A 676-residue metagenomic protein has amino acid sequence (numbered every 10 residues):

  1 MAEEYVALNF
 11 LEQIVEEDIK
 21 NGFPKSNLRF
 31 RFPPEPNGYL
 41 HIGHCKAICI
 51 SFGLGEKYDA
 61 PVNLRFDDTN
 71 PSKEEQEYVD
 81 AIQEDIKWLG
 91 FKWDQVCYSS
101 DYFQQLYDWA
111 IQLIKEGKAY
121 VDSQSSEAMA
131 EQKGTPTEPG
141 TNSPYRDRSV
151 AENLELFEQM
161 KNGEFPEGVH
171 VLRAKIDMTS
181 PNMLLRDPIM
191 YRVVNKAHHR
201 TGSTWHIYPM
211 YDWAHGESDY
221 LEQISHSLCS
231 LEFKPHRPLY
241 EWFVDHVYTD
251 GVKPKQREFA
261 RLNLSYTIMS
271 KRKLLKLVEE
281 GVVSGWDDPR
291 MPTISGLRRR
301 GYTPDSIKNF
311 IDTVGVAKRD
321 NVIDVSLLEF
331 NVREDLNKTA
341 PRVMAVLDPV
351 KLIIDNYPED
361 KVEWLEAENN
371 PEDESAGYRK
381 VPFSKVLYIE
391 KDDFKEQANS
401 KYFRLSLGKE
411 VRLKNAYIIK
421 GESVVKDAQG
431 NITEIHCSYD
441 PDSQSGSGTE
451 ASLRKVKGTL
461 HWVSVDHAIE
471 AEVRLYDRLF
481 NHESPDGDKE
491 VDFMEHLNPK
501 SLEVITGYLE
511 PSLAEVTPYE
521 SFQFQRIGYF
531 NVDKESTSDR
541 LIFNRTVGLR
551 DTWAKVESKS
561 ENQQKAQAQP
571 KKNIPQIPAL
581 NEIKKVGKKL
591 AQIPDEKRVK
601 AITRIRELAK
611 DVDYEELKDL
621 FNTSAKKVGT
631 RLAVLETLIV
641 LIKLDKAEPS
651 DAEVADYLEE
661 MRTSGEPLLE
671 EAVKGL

Functional and structural regions predicted by a protein language model:
V6-E16, K20-D80, H199-S230: N-terminal catalytic cores of NTP/NDP-binding nucleotidyl/phosphoryl-transfer enzymes
P33-P36, R65-K73, Q95-Q104, E127 (+5 more regions): Conserved short loop/turn motifs at secondary-structure junctions
L64, D68-N70, Q76, Y98 (+4 more regions): Active-site cores that bind ATP or allylic diphosphates and position pyrophosphate for catalysis
Y78-Q104, W109-Q112, G117-Y120: A glycine-rich helix N-cap at a beta->alpha junction
F310-D320, V325-N581, K585: Substrate/cofactor-recognition hotspot
L580-K588, D611-N622, A647-E659: Amphipathic alpha-helical scaffolding segments comprising HEAT/armadillo-like alpha-solenoid repeats
E596-L608, R631-K643, L668-L676: Amphipathic alpha-helical elements of HEAT/ARM-like alpha-solenoid repeat scaffolds that form extended
S650-L676: Eukaryotic acidic, Ser/Thr-rich intrinsically disordered low-complexity regions
